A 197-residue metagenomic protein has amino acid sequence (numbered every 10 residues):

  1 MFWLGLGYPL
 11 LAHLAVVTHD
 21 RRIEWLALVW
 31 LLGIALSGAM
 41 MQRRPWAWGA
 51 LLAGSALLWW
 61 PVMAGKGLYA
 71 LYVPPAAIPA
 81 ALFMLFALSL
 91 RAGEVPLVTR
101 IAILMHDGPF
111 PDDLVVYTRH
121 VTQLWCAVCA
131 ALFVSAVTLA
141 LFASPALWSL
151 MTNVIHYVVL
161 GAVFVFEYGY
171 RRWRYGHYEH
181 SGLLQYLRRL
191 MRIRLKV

Functional and structural regions predicted by a protein language model:
M1-F2, R21-W25: Phosphate/adenylate-binding glycine loop and adjacent helical scaffold
M1-L10: Alpha-helical transmembrane segments
L4-G5, L26-W30, A47, L51 (+5 more regions): Hydrophobic alpha-helical transmembrane segments of polytopic
L10-I23, A35-R43, A64-G65: Short, hydrophobic transmembrane alpha-helix segments
V29-A39, S55-W60, I78-A87, V158-V163: Alpha-helical transmembrane segments and their membrane-interface exit regions
G38-P79, A130, V134-L141: Long, highly hydrophobic alpha-helical transmembrane signal-anchor segments
G67-W125: Membrane-proximal helix-loop-helix units in multi-pass membrane proteins
F110-V197: C-terminal membrane-adjacent module
